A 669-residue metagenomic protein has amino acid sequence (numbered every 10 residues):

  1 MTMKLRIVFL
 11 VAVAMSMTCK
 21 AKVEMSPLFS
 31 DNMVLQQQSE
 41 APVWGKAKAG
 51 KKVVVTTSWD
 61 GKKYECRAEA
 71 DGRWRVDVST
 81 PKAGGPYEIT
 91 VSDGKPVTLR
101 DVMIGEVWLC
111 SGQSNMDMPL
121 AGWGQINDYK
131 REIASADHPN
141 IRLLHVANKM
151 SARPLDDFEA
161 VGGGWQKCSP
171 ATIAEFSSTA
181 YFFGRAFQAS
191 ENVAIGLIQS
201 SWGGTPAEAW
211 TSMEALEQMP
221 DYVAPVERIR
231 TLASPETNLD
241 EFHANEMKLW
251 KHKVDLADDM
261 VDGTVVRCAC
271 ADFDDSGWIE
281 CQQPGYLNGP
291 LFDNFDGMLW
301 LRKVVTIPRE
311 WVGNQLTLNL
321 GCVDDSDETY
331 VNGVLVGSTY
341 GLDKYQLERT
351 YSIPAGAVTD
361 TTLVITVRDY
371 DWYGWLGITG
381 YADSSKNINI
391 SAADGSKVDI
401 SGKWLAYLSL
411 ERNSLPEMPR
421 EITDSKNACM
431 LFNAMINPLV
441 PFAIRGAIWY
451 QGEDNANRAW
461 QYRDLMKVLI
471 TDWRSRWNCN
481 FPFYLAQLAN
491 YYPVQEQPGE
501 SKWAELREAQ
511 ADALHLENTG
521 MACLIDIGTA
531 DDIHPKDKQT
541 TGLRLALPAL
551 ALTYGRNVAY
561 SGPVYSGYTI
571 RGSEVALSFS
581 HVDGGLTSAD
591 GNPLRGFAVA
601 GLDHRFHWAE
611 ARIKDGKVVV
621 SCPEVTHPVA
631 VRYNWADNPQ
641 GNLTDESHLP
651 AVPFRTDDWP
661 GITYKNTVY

Functional and structural regions predicted by a protein language model:
A21-A49, V102-C110, D117, Q282-F295 (+2 more regions): Non-catalytic, glycine-rich low-complexity segments
K22, L28-I104, Y373-W375: Ser/Thr-rich low-complexity repeats and stalk/linker segments
W44, W278, V305, E310-G333 (+1 more regions): Aromatic-lined ligand-binding clefts that engage carbohydrates, nucleic acids, or primary amines
D60-A83, C322, Y330-S385: Beta-strand-rich ligand-recognition modules
G84-G94, V364-V367, V629-W635: Short, aromatic- and glycine-rich surface loops/edge beta-strands on solvent-exposed regions
V97-K167, I198-Y286, D360-N433, N437-F442: An acidic-aromatic loop/edge-strand motif
N238-Q283, R507-R595: Catalytic cores of secreted or luminal carbohydrate-active enzymes
H581-Y669: C-terminal beta-sandwich/jelly-roll accessory domains of carbohydrate-active enzymes
